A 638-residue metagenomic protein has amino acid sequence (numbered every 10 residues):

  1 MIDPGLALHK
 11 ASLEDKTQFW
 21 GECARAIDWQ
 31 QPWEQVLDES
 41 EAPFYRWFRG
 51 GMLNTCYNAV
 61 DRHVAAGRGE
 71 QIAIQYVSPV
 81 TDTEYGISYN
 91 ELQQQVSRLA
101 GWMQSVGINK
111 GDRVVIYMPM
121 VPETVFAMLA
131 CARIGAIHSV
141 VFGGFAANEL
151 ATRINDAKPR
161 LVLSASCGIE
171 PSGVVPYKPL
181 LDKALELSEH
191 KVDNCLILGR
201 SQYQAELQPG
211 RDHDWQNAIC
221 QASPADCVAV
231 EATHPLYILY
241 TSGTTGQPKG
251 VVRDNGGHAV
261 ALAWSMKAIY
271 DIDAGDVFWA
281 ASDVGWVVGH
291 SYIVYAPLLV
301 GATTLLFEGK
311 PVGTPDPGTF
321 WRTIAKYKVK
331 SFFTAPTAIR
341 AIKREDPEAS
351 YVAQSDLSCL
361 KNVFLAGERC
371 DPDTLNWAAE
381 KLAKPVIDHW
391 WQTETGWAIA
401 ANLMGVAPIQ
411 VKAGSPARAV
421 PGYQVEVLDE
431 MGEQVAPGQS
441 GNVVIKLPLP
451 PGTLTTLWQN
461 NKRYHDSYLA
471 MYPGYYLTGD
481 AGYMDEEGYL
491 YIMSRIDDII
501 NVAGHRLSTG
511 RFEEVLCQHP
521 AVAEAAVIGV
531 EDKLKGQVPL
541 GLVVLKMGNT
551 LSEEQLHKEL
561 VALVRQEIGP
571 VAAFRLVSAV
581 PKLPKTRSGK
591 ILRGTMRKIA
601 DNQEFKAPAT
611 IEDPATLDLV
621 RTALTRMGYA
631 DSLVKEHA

Functional and structural regions predicted by a protein language model:
C56-Y57, I74-L129, A146-A151, L207 (+2 more regions): Conserved AMP-binding/adenylate-forming core of the ANL superfamily
E70-I72, C195-L198, Q208-Y240, Q247 (+4 more regions): Conserved pre-ATP/AMP-binding loop-to-beta segment of ANL
L129, R133-N217, A335-P336: Structural core segment of the AMP-binding/adenylate-forming
V141-C167, L181, A325, F332 (+8 more regions): AMP-binding/adenylate-forming catalytic core of the ANL superfamily
D193, I197, L534-Q537, Q566-I591 (+1 more regions): AMP-binding/adenylate-forming catalytic domain of the ANL superfamily
A259-V277, V287-K330, R344-S350: Conserved AMP-binding/adenylation subdomain of ANL enzymes
A302, K330-F333, K343-Q410, Q424 (+1 more regions): Gly/Ser/Thr-rich phosphate-binding loop
R418-G422, E433-Y468, L507, E604-F605: Conserved ATP/PPi-binding loop(s) of AMP-dependent carboxylate-activating enzymes
